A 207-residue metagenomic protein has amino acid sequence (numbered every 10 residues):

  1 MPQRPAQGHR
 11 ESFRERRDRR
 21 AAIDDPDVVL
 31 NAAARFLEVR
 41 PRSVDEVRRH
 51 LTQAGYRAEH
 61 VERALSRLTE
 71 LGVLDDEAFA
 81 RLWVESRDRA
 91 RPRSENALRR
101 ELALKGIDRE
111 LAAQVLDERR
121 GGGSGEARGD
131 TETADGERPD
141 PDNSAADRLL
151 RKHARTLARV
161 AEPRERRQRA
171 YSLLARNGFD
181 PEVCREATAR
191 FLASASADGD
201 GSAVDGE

Functional and structural regions predicted by a protein language model:
M1-E207: An alpha-helical, amphipathic repeat domain used for nucleic-acid recognition, typified by the mTERF helical solenoid
